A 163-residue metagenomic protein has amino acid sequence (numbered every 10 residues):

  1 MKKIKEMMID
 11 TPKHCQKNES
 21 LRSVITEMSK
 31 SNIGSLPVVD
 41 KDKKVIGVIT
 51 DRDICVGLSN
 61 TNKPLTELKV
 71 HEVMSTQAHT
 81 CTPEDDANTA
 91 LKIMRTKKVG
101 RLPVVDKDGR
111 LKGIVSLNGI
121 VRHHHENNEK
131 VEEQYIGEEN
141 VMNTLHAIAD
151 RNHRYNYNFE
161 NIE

Functional and structural regions predicted by a protein language model:
M1-T11, T50-R95, S116-E163: Tandem CBS (Bateman) regulatory domains
H14-N32, V39, C81-K98, V105: The conserved cystathionine-beta-synthase
I25-E27, K41-K43, T61-K63, V73: Short hydrophobic/aromatic-rich motifs at helix boundaries and adjacent loops
M28-S31, L36-R52, M94, L102-N118: A glycine-centered beta-loop-beta connector
